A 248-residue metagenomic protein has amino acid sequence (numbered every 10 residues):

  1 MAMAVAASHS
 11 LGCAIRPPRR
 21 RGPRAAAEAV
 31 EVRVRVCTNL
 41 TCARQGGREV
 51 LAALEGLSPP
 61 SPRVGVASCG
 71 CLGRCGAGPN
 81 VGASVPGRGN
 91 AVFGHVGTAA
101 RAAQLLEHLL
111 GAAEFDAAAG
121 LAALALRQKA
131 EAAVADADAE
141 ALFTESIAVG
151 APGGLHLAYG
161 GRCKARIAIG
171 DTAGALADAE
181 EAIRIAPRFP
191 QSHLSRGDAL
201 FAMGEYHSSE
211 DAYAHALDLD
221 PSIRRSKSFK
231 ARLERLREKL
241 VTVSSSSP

Functional and structural regions predicted by a protein language model:
M1-A27: N-terminal chloroplast transit peptides
E31-E49, G65-P86: Local cysteine-cluster metal-coordination motifs and their immediate loop/turn environment, predominantly Fe-S cluster
G120-A151: Alpha-helical segment of the N-proximal tetratricopeptide repeat
A123, G153-L157, T172, P190-Q191 (+1 more regions): Helix-start (N-cap) detector for alpha-helical repeat units in TPR-like alpha-solenoids, especially tetratricopeptide
I147-A148, E181-R184, L217-D218: Conserved structural position within tetratricopeptide repeats
